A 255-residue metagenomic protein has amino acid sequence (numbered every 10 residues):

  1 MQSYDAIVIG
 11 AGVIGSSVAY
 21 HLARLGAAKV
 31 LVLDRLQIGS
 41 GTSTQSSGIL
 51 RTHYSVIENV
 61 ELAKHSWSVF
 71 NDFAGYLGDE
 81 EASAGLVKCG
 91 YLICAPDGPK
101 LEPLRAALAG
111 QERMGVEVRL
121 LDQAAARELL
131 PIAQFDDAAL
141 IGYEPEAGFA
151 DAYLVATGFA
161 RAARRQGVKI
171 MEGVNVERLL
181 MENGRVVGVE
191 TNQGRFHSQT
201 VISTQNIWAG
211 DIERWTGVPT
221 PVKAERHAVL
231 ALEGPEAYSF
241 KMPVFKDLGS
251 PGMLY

Functional and structural regions predicted by a protein language model:
M1-I14, L31: Beta1/beta-strand and adjacent pyrophosphate-binding region of the FAD-binding site in flavoprotein oxidoreductases
I14, I38, W208: Conserved Rossmann-like nucleotide-cofactor binding loop
S17, L77-E80, L179-R185, E190-Y255: Flavin-dependent oxidoreductases
A19, A23, A162: Gly/Ala-rich phosphate-binding loop of Rossmann-like dinucleotide-binding domains, activating on the conserved
A23-T44: Glycine-rich FAD pyrophosphate-binding loop
D34, D122, E172-V174: Short loop/edge segments at beta-strand edges and connector loops that shape dinucleotide/nucleotide cofactor-binding
G48-L129, P251-L254: Dinucleotide-binding Rossmann-like beta1-alpha1 core, especially the glycine-rich loop that anchors the ADP
Y143-T200, T204: Helical element adjacent to the flavin cofactor pocket in flavoenzyme catalytic cores
